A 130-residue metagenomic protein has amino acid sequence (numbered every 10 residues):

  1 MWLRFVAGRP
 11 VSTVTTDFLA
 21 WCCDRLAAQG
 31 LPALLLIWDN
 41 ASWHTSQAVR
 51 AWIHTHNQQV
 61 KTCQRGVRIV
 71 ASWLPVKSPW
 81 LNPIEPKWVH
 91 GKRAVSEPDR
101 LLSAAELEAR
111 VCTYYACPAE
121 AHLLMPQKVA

Functional and structural regions predicted by a protein language model:
M1-A130: Short functional hotspots at interaction and active-site rims
